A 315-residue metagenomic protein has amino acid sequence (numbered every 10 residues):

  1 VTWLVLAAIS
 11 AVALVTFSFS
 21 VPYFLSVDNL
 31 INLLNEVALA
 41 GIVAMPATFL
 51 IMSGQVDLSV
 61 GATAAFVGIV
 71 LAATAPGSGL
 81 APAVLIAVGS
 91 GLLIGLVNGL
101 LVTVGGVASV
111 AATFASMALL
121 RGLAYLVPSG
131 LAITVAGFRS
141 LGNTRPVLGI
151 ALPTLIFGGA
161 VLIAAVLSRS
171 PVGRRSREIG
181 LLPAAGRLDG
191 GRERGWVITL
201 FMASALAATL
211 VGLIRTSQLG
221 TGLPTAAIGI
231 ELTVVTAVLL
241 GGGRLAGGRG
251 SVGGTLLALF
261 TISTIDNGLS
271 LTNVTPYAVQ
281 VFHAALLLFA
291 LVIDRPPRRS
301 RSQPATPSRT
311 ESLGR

Functional and structural regions predicted by a protein language model:
V1-A44, S78-P82, R194, T199 (+3 more regions): Membrane-interfacial amphipathic/re-entrant helices at transmembrane-helix boundaries
V1-V15, L162, L181, R187-G195 (+2 more regions): Cytosolic-side transmembrane-helix boundaries in multi-pass membrane proteins
A13-G77, L100-V107, V238, G242-V252 (+2 more regions): Single transmembrane alpha-helix segments in multi-pass membrane proteins
S20-N32, A124-Y125, T144-R145, V166-G173 (+2 more regions): Inter-helical junctions in multi-pass inner-membrane proteins, predominant in energy-converting antiporter-like
G77-A87, L93-N98, G149-G222: Helix-loop-helix "hairpin" substructures at the membrane interface of multi-pass membrane proteins
S78-A118, L257-A258: Alpha-helical transmembrane segments within multi-pass membrane transporters and channels
G105, S109-S170, W196-T199, Q218-A227 (+1 more regions): Transmembrane helix-bundle core of multi-pass membrane transporters and related energy-transducing complexes
A208, Q218-A284: Transmembrane alpha-helical segments in multi-pass inner-membrane proteins
